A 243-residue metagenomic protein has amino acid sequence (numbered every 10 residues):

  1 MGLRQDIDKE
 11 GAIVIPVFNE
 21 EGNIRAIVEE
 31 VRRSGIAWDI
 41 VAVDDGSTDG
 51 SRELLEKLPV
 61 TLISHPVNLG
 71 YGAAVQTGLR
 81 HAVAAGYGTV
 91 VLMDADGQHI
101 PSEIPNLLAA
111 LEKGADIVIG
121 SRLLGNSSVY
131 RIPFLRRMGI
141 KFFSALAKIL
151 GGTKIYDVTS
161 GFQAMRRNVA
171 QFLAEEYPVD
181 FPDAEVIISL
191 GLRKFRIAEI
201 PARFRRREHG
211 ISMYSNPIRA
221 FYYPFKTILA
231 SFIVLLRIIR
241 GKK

Functional and structural regions predicted by a protein language model:
M1-G11, G152-T153, E175-K243: Hydrophobic helical membrane-anchoring modules
M1-R32: N-proximal low-complexity "stem/linker" segments adjacent to membrane-targeting elements
I15, I27-V28, A37-S47, I63 (+1 more regions): Short beta-strand/loop segment that forms part of the nucleotide-sugar
E20-N23, S47, I100: Donor nucleotide-sugar binding loop of glycosyltransferases
D44-E53, G97: A conserved acidic beta->alpha catalytic loop
H65-A84, P101-D180, R207-L229: Acceptor/aglycone-binding surface of glycosyltransferases and processive sugar-polymer synthases
Y87-G88, A115-D116, F195: Short, high-confidence coil segments that cap the C-terminus of an alpha-helix and link into the following beta-strand
Y87-Q98: Short beta-strand-to-loop acidic/aromatic patch adjacent to the donor-nucleotide binding site
